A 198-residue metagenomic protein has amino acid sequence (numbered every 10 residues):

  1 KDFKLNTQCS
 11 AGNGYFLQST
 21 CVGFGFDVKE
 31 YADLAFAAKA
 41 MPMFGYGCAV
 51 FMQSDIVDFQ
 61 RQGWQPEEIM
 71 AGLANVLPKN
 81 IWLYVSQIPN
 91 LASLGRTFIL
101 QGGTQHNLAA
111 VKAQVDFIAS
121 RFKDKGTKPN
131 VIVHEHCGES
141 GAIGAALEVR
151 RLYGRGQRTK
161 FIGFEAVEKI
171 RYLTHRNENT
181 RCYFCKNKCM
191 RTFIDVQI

Functional and structural regions predicted by a protein language model:
D2-A40, L147, R151, V196-Q197: Glycine-rich phosphate-binding loop plus the immediately following alpha-helix
D2-T7, R96, S120-H134, N177-E178: Short beta-alpha connecting loops at secondary-structure transitions that line or flank enzyme active sites
K4-G12, G72-N75, I99-Q105, N130-A142: Active-site nucleophile and cofactor-binding loops and adjacent substrate-binding regions of central metabolic enzymes
G14-V22, I132-F164: Glycine-rich phosphate-binding/hydrolytic loop that grips phosphoryl groups
D27-Q60, N75, F184-T192: Conserved ATP-utilizing enzyme core subdomain
S54-Y84: Adenine-nucleotide phosphate-binding core of ATP-dependent small-molecule kinases
V76, P89-R121, H136-G138: Glycine-rich phosphate-binding loops at beta-strand->alpha-helix junctions
E148-I198: Acidic, glycine/GT-rich loop-and beta-edge segments that sit at the periphery of enzyme/chaperone cores
